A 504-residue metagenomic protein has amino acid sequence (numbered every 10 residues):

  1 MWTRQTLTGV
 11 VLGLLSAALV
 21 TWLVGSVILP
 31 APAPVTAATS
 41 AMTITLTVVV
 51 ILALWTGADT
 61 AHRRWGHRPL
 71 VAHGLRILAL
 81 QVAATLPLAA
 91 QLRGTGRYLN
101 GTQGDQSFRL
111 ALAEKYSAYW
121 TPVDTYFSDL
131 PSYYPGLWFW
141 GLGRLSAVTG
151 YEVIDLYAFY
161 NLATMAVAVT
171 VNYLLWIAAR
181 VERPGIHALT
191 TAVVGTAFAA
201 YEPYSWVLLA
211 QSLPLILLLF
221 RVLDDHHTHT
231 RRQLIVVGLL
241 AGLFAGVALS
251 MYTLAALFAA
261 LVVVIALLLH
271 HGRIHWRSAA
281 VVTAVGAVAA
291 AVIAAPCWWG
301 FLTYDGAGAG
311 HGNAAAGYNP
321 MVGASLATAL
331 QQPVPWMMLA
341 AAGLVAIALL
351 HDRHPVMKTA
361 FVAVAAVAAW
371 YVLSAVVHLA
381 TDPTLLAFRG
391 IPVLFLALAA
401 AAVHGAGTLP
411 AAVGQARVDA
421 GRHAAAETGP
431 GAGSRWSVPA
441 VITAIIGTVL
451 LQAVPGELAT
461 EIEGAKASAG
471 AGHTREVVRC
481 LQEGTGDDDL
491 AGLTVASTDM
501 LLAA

Functional and structural regions predicted by a protein language model:
M1-R93: Start-transfer (signal-anchor) and selected internal transmembrane alpha helices of multi-pass inner/ER membrane
A31-M42, G96-Y98, A197-V207, G308-L326 (+2 more regions): Membrane-helix boundary/interfacial segments in multi-pass membrane proteins
L78-V82, H354-L379, P383: Transmembrane alpha-helix segments characteristic of polytopic inner-membrane glycan-assembly/cell-envelope
Q81-A83, N161-H271: Membrane-embedded helix bundles of polyisoprenyl
P87-A210: Active-site lumenal/periplasmic loops and adjacent helix-entry segments of GT-C-fold, multi-pass membrane
D105, P203-V207, T253-V264, G272-F361: Transmembrane catalytic cores of multi-pass membrane glycosyltransferases and polysaccharide-assembly enzymes
D129, V441-A504: Short periplasmic/luminal acceptor-recognition loop of GT-C membrane glycosyltransferases, typified by
A287-A291, P410-G456: Signature aromatic-anchored transmembrane alpha helix within multi-pass, membrane-resident enzymes that catalyze glycan
